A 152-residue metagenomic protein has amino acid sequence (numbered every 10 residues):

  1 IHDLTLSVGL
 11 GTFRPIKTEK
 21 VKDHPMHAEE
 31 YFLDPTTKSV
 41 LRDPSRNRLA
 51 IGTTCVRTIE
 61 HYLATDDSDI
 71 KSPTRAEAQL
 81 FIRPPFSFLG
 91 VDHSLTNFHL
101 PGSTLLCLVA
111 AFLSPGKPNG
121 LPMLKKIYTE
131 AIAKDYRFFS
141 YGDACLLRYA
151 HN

Functional and structural regions predicted by a protein language model:
I1-N152: Surface-exposed, charge/polar-rich loops and edge strands
